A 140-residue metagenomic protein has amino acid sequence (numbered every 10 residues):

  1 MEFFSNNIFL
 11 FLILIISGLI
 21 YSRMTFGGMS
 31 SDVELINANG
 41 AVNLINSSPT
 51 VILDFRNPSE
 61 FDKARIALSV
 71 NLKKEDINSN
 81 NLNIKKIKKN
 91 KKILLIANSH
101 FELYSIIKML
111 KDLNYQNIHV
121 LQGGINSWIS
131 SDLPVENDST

Functional and structural regions predicted by a protein language model:
M1-A38, S47-T50, P58-K92, N98-T140: Rhodanese-like catalytic fold shared by cysteine-dependent sulfurtransferases and DSP/PTP-type phosphatases
A41: Basic phosphate/pyrophosphate-binding loop/patch that engages nucleotide-derived ligands
L53: Active-site flanking residues adjacent to catalytic metal/cofactor-binding acidic residues
